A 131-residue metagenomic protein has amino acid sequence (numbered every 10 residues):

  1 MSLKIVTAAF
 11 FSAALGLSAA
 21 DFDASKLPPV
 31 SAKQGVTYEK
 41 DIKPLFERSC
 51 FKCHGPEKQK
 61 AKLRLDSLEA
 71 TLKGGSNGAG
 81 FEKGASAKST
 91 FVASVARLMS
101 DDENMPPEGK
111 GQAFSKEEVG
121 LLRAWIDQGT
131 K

Functional and structural regions predicted by a protein language model:
K4-G16: Bacterial N-terminal signal peptides
S18-K131: Aromatic- and Gly/Pro-enriched helix-to-coil junctions and flexible linker segments
